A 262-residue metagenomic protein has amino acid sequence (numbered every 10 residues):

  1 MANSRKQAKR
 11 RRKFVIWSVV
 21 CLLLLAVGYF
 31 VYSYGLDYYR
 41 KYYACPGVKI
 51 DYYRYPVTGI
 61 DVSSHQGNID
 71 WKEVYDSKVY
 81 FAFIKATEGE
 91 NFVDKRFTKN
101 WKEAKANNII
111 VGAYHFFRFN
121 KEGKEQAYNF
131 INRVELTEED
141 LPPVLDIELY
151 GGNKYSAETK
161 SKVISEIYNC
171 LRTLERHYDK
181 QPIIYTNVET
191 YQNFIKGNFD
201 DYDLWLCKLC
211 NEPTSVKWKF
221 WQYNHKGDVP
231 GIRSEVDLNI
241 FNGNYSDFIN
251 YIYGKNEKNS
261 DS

Functional and structural regions predicted by a protein language model:
M1-F14: N-terminal Lys/Arg-rich, disordered targeting/topogenic segments
A2, P46-G67, F199-S262: Functionally critical loop-and-helix segments that line ligand-binding/catalytic clefts of soluble enzyme domains
I16-Y34: Hydrophobic membrane-insertion alpha-helices, especially the h-region of bacterial N-terminal signal peptides
F30-P46: Sec-dependent signal peptide cleavage junction
R40, Y52-I69, I84-N169, E175-H177: Substrate-binding cleft of extracellular glycoside hydrolase catalytic domains
K78, A86, K105-N108, V134 (+7 more regions): Sec/Tat-exported extracytoplasmic proteins
I131-L145, L149, K196-W218: Structural recognition of alpha->loop->beta junctions
E175, D179-Q192: Aromatic-lined carbohydrate-recognition surfaces of secreted/lumenal glycan-active proteins
